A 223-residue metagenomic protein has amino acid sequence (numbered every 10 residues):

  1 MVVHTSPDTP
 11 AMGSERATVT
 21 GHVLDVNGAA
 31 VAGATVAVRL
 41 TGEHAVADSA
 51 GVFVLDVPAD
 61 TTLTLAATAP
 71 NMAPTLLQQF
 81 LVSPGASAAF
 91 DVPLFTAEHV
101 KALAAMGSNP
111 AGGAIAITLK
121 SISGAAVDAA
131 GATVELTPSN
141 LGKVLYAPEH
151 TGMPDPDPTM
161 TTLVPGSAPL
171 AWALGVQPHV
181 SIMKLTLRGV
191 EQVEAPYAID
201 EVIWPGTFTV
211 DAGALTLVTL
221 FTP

Functional and structural regions predicted by a protein language model:
M1-M12, Q78-P110, P196-P223: Extracellular beta-sheet/turn segments enriched in Thr/Pro/Gly and aliphatic residues
G13-G33, T118-A129: Structural motif
V26-G28, V38-E43, P70-M72, T137-G142 (+1 more regions): Change "in extracellular beta-sheet-rich domains … of secreted and cell-surface proteins" to "in beta-sheet-rich domains
A30-D56, N140-W172: Short, acidic Ser/Thr/Gly-rich low-complexity loop/linker segments typical of extracellular and cell-surface proteins
A34-V38, L65, A132-L136: Hydrophobic beta-strand segments
T62-A86, L185-W204: A short, solvent-exposed loop/turn motif at the edges and junctions of modular extracellular/periplasmic domains
P110-L163: Conserved, compact domain cores that house catalytic/ligand-binding motifs in diverse enzymes and effector modules
